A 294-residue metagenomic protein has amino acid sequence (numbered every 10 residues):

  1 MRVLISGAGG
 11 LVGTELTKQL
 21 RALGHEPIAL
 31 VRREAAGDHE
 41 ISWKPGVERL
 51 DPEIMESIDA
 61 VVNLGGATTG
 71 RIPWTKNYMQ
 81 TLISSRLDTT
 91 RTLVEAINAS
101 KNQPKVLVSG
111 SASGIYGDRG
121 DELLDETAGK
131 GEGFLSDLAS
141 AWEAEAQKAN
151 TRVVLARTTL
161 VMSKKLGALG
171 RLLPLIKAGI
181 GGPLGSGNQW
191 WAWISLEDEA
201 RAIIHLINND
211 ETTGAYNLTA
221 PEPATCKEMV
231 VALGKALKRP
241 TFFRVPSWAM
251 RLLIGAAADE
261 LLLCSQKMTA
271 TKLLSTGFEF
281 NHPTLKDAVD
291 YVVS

Functional and structural regions predicted by a protein language model:
R2, N209-A256, D290-S294: Mid/C-terminal beta-alpha module of Rossmann-like enzyme folds, strongest in SDR-family dehydrogenases/epimerases
V3-L23: N-terminal Rossmann NAD(P)H-binding glycine-rich loop of SDR-like oxidoreductase domains
A35, E40-T89: NAD(P)H-binding glycine-rich loop region in Rossmannoid oxidoreductase-like domains and their noncatalytic homologs
T90-E132: Conserved Rossmann-fold NAD(P)-dependent oxidoreductase catalytic core, especially the SDR/UDP-sugar
S111-A112, A144-K164: Conserved beta-loop-beta element that borders a ligand/cofactor-binding pocket
G129-G133, T159-L166, S186-I194, I207: Glycine-rich "substrate-gating" loop/helix at the edge of Rossmann-like oxidoreductase active sites
L173-G181, Q189-A224: Alpha-helical substrate-binding/gating segment
E260-S294: C-terminal amphipathic/interface module of NAD(P)-dependent oxidoreductases and related NAD-binding regulators
